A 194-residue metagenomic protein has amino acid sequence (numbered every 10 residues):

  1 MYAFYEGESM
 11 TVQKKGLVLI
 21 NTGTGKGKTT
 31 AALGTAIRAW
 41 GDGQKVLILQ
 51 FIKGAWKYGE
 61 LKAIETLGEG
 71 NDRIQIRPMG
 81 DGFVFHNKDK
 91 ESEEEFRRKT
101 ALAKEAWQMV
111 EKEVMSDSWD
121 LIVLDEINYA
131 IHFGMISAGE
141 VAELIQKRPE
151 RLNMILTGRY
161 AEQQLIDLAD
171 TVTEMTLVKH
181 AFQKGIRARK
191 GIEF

Functional and structural regions predicted by a protein language model:
Y2-L17: Extreme N-terminal, non-catalytic leader segments that precede Walker-type/kinase nucleotide-binding cores
G7-E8, D117, K184: N-terminal targeting/trafficking signals and adjacent low-complexity tails
L17, M154-I155: ASCE RecA-like P-loop NTPase motor cores that couple ATP hydrolysis to mechanical translocation on nucleic acids
L17-K112: Conserved P-loop
R38, A63, L144, Q164-L165: Hydrophobic/aromatic ligand-binding patch that stacks against planar heteroaromatic rings of cofactors or nucleotides
I52-W56, G82-V84, N128-Y129, Y160-Q163 (+1 more regions): Conserved nucleotide-binding/hydrolysis micro-motifs of P-loop NTPases
K88-N153: Phosphate-binding/switch loop-helix module in NTP-utilizing enzymes
R159-F194: Phosphate-binding/switch region of NTP-binding enzymes
